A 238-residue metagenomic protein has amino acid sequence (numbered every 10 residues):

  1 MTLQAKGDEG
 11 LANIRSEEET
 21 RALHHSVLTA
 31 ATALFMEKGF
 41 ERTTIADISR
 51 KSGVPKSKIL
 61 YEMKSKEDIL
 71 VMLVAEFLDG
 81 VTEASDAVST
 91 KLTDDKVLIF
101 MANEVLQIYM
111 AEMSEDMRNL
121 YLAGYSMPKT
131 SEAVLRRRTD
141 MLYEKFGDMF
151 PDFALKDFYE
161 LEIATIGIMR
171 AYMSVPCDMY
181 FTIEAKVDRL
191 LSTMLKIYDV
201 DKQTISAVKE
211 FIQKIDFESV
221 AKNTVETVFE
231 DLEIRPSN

Functional and structural regions predicted by a protein language model:
T2-E9, E144, D148, S174 (+1 more regions): C-terminal peripheral helix-coil segments that are non-catalytic and often amphipathic
S16, L23-A30, L161: N-terminal positioning helix adjacent to the helix-turn-helix/winged-helix DNA-binding module
S26, L34-D68, M72: Helix-turn-helix
G53, I69-F77, V134, R138 (+1 more regions): Preference for well-ordered, secondary-structure-rich cores of eukaryotic proteins
M72, E83-M117, R137: Hydrophobic alpha-helical connector segments
S89, L120-M127: Short linear capping/connector segments at secondary-structure termini
R118-A123, Q203-A207: Short, hydrophobic secondary-structure boundary micro-motifs
Y125-M173, A185, R189-S192: Amphipathic alpha-helical packing segments from all-alpha helical-bundle domains
